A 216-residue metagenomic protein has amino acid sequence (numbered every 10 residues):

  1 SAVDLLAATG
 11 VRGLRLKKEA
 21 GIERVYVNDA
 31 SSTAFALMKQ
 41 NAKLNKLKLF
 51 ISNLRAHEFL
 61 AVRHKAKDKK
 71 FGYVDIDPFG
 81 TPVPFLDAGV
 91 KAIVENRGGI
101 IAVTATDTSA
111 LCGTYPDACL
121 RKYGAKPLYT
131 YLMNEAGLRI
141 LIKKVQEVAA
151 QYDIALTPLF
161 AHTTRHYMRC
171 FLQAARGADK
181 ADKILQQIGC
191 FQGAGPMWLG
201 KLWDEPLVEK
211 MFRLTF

Functional and structural regions predicted by a protein language model:
S1-F216: SAM-dependent transferase fold signal centered on methyltransferase-like domains, encompassing both Class I
